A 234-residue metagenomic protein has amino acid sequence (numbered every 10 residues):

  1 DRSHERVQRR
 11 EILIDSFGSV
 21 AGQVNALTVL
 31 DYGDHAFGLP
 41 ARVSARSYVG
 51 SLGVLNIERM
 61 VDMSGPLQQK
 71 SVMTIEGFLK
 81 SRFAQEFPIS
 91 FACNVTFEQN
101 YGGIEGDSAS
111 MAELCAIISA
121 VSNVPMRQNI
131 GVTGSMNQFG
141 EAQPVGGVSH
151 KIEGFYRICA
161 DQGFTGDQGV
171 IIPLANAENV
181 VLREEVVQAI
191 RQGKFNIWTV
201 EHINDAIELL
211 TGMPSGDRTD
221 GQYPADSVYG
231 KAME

Functional and structural regions predicted by a protein language model:
S3-S16, V20-N25, L39-E234: Peripheral, non-AAA+ core regions of ATP-driven protein-machinery
G22-D34: Structured beta-strand/loop patches that form or line metal/cofactor-binding pockets in enzymes
